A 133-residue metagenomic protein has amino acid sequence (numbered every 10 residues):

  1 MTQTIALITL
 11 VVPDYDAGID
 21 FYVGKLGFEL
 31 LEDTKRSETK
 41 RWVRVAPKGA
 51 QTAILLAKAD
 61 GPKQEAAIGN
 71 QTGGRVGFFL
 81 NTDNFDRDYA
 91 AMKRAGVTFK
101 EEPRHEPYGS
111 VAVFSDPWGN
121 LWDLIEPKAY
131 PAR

Functional and structural regions predicted by a protein language model:
M1-L7, E29-N81, R87-P117, I125-R133: Vicinal oxygen chelate
V12-Y15, R36-E38: Conserved beta-strand-loop-alpha-helix junction that forms the acyl-donor binding cleft
D14, D116-G119: Conserved phosphate-binding and hydrolysis motifs of nucleotide-dependent enzymes
D14-Y15, D83-F85: Helix N-cap motif at beta-to-alpha junctions
G18-V23, M92, G119: Conserved active-site tyrosine of GNAT-family acetyltransferases
